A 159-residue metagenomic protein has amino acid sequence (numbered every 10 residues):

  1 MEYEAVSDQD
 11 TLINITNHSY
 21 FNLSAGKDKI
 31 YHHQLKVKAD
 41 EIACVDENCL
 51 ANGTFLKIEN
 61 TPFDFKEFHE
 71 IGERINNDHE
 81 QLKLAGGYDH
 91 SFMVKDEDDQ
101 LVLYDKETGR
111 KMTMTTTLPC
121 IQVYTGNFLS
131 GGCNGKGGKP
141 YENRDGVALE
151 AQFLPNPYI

Functional and structural regions predicted by a protein language model:
M1-I159: An exposed, glycine/acidic-rich loop-and-rim segment of catalytic or binding clefts
